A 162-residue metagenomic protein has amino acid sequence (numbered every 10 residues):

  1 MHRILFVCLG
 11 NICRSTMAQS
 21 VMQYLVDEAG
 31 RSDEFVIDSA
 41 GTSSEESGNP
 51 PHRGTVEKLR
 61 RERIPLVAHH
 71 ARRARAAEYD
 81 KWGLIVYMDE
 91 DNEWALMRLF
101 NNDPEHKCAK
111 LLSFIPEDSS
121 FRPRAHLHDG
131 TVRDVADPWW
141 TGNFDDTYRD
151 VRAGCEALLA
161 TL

Functional and structural regions predicted by a protein language model:
M1-W82, A160-T161: Conserved active-site segments centered on acidic
S15, D89-E90: Helix N-cap/beta->alpha junction signal
L84, E90, W94-L162: Phosphate-binding/catalytic loops
